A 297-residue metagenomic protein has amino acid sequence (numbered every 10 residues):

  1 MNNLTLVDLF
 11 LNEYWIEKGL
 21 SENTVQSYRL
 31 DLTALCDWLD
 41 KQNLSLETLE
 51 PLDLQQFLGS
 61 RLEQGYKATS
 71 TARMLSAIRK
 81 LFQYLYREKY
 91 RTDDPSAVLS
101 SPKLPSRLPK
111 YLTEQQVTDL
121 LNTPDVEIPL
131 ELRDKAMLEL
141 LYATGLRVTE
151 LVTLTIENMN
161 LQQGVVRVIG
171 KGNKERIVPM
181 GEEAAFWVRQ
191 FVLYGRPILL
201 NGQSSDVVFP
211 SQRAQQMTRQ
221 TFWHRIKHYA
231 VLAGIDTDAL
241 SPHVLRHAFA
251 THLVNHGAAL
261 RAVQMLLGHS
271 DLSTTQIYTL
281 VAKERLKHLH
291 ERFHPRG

Functional and structural regions predicted by a protein language model:
M1-G297: Conserved catalytic core of the tyrosine transesterase superfamily
